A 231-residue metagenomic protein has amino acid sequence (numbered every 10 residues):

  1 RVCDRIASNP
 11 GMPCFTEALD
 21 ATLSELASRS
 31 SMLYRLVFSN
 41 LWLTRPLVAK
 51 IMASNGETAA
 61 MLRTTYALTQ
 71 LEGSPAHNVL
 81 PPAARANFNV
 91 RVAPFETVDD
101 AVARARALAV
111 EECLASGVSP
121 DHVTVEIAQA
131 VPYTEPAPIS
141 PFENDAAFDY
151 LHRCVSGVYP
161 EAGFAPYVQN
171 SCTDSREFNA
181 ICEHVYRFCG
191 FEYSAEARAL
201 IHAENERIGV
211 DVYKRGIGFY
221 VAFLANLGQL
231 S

Functional and structural regions predicted by a protein language model:
R1: Basic phosphate/pyrophosphate-binding loop/patch that engages nucleotide-derived ligands
D4, G11-P75, P82, P94 (+2 more regions): An extended, acidic, His-containing surface patch that forms the Zn2+-binding/catalytic region of metallohydrolases
A84-A86: Hydrophobic core residues within well-ordered beta-strands of beta-rich domains
